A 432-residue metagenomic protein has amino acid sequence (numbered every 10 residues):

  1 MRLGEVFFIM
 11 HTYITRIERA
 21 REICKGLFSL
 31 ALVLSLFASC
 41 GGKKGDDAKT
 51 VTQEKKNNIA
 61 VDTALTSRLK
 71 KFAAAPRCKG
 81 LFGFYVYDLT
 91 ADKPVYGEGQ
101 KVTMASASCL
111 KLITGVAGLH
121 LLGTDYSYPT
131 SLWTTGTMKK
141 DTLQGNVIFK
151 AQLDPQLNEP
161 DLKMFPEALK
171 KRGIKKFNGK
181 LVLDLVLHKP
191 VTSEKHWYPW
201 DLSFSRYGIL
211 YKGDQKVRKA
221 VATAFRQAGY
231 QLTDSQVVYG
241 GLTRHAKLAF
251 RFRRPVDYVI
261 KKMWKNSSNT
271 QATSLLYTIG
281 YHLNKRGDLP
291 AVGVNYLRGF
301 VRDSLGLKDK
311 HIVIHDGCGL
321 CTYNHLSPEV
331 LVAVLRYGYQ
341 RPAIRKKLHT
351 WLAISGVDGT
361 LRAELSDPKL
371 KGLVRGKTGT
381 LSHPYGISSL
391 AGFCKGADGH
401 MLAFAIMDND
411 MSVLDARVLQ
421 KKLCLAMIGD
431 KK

Functional and structural regions predicted by a protein language model:
L27-S35: Bacterial N-terminal signal peptides
F37-S39: C-terminal motif of bacterial Sec signal peptides marking the signal peptidase cleavage site
G41-K43: Bacterial signal peptide processing site
G45-T103, E167-R172: Beta-lactamase-like hydrolase cores
D92, S106-D125, L181, A220-V221 (+2 more regions): Active-site SXXK
V95-G97, G280-K432: Small-residue-rich helix-loop
F149-P155, E159-R218, A222: Polar, glycine-rich mid-to-C-terminal structural blocks that act as macromolecule-binding/assembly scaffolds
K176-F177, W200, F204-W351: A small/polar active-site loop signature that marks catalytic segments
